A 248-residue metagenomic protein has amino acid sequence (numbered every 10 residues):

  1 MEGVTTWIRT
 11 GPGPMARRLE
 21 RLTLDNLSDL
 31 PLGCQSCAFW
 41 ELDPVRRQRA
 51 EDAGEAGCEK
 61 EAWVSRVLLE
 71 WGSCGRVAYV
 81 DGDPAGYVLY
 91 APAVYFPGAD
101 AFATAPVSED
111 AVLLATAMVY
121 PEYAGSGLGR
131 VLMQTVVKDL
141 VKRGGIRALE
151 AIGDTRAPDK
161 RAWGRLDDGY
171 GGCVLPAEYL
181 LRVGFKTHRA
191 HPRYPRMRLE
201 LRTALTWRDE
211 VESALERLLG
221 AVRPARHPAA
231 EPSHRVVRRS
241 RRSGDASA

Functional and structural regions predicted by a protein language model:
M1-E70, K142-A248: Terminal substrate-recognition subdomain of acyl/acetyltransferases
R18-R21, L30-L32, Y87, A117 (+2 more regions): Ligand-binding pocket scaffold of soluble enzyme catalytic domains
G54, R66-S73, Y79-T116, W163-C173: Conserved acyl-donor/pantetheine-binding loop and adjacent beta-alpha core of acyl/acetyltransferases and related
W63, L113, L132-V136, G184: Short, hydrophobic/aromatic alpha-helical segments in well-folded domains
C74, D110-A115, R130, R147 (+1 more regions): Generic beta-strand structural signal
L89-Y90, A117, A151-R156: Short loop/turn segments at strand-loop or loop-helix junctions that form parts of catalytic or ligand-binding pockets
A93-Y95, E122, R156, A204: Short coil/turn motifs at secondary-structure junctions
V119, G125-V141: Conserved acetyl-CoA-binding loop-helix of GNAT-fold acetyltransferases
